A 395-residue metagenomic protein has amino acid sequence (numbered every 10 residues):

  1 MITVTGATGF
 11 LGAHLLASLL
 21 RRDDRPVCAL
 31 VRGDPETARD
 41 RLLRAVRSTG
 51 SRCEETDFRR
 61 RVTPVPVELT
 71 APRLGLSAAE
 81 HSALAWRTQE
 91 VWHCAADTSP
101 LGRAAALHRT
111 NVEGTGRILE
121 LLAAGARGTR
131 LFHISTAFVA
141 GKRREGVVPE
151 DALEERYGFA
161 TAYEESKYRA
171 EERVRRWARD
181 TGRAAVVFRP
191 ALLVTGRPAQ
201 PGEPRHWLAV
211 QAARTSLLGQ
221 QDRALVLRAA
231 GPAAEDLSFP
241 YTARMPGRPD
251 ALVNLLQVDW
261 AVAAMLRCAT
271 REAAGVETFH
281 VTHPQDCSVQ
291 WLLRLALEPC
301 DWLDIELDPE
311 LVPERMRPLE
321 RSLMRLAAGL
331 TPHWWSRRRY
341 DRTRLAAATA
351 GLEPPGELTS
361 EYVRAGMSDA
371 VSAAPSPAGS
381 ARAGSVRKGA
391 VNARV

Functional and structural regions predicted by a protein language model:
M1-E90, C94, G125, N392: N-terminal Rossmann/SDR dinucleotide-binding element
S18, R22-D24, C28-V31, D341-V395: Amphipathic terminal alpha-helices
W92-A95, L101-R109, E113-A162, V186 (+1 more regions): Conserved Rossmann-fold NAD(P)-dependent oxidoreductase catalytic core, especially the SDR/UDP-sugar
H108-V112, F159-Y168, G202-H206, A251-L255: Short-chain dehydrogenase/reductase
G158-R189: Active-site Tyr-X1-5-Lys
A178-V253, V258-A263: NAD(P)-dependent short-chain dehydrogenase/reductase
L218-D236, Y241-T242, L311-P354: A hydrophobic C-terminal alpha-helical subdomain
A264-G329, A374, A381-G384, K388-V395: Mid/C-terminal beta-alpha module of Rossmann-like enzyme folds, strongest in SDR-family dehydrogenases/epimerases
